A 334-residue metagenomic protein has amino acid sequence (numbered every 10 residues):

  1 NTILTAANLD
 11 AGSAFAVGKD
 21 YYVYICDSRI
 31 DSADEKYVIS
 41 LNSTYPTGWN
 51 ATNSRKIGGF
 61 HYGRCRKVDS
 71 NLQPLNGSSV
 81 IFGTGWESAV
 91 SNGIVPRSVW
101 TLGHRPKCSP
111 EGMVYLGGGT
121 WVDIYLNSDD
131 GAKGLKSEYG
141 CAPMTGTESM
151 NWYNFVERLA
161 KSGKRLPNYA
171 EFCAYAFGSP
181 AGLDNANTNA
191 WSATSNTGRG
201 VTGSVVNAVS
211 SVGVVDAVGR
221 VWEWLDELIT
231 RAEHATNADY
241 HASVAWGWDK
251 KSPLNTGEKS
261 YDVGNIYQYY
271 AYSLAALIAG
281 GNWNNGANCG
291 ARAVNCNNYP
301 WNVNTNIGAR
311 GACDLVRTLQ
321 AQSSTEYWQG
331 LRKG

Functional and structural regions predicted by a protein language model:
N1-K19, R29: Glycine-rich, flexible loop motifs
N8-D10, D20, V99-P110, V294-C296: Short alpha-helical segments and helix-capping/turn motifs at coil-helix boundaries
G12-K19, T147-M150, P300-T305: Extracellular/lumenal carbohydrate-interaction signature centered on repeated Trp-anchored short motifs
D20, S43-T47, C173, S192-S195 (+1 more regions): C-terminal, surface-exposed recognition/capping segments
I25: Carbohydrate-associated surface elements
I30-Y45: Short, surface-exposed terminal/edge motifs of secreted or surface/virion proteins that either
Y45-D69: N-terminal domain-onset segments
K67-S70, N76-A217: Short aromatic-cysteine micro-motif
